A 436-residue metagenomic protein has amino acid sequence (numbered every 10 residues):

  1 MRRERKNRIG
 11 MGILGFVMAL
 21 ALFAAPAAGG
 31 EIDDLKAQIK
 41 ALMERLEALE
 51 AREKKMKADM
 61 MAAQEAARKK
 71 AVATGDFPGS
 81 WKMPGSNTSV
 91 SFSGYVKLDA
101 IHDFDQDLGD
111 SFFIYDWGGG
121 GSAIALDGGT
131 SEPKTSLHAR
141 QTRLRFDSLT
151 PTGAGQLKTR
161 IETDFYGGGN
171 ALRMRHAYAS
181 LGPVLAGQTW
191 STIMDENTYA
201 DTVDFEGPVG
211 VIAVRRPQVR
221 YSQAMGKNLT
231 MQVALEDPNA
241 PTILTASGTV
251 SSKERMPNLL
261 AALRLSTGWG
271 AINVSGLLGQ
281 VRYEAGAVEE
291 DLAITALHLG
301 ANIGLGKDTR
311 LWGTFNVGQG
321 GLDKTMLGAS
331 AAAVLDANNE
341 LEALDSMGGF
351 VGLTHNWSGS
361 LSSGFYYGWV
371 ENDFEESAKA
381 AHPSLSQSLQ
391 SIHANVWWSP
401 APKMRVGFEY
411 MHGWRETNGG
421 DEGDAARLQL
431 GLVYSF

Functional and structural regions predicted by a protein language model:
M1-G10: N-terminal secretory signal peptides that target proteins for export/translocation
G12-F23: Bacterial N-terminal signal peptides
A27-G109: N-terminal periplasmic/intermembrane-space "pro-region" immediately following the signal or transit peptide
P78-P241, K253-A271, N302-G306, R310-V317: Outer membrane beta-barrel
Q106-D110, Y166-M174, N197-V203, P238 (+5 more regions): Outer-membrane beta-barrel translocator domains and adjoining extracellular loop/strand segments of Gram-negative
Q156-G167, L235-D237, I272-Q280, S362-E371 (+1 more regions): Transmembrane beta-strand segments that form the barrel wall of outer-membrane beta-barrel proteins
L265-S386: Detector for outer-membrane/organellar transmembrane beta-barrel domains, recognizing the amphipathic beta-strand
W398-P400, D424-F436: Outer-membrane beta-barrel "beta-signal"
